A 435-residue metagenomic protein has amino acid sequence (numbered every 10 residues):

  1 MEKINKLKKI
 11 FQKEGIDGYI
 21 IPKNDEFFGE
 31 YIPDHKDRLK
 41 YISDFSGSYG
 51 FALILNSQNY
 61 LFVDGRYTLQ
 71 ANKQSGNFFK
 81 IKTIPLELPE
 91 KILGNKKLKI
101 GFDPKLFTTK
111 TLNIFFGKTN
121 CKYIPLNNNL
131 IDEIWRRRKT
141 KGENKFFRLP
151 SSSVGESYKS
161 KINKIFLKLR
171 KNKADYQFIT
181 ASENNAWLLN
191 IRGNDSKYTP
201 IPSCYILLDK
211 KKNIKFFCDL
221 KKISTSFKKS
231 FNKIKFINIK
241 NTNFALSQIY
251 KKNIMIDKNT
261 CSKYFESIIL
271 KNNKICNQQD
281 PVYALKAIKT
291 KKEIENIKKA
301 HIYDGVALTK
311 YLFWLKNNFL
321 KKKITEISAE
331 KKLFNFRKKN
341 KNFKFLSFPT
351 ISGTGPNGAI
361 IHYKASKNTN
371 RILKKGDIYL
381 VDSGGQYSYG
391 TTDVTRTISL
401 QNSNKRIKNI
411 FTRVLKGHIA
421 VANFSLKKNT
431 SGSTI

Functional and structural regions predicted by a protein language model:
M1-I435: Active-site neighborhoods and metal-handling regions in enzymes and metal-associated proteins
